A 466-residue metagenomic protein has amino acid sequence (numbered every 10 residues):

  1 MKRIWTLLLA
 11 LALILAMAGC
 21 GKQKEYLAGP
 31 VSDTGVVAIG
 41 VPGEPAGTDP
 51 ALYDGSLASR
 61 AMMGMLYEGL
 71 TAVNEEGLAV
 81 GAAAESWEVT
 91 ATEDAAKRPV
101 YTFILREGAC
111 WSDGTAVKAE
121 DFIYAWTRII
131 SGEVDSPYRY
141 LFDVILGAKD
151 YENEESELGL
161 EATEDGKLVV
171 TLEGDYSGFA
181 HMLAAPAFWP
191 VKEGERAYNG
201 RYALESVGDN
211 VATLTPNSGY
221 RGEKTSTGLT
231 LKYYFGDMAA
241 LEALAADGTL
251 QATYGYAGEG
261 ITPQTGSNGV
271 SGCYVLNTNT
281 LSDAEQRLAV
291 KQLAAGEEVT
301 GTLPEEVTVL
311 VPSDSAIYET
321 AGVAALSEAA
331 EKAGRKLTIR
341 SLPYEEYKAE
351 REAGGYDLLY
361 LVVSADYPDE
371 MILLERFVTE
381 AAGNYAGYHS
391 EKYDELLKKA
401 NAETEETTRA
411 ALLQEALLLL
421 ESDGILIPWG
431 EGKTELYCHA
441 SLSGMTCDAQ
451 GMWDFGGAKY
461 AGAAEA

Functional and structural regions predicted by a protein language model:
I39, G114, A245-A246, L250-Y254 (+1 more regions): Periplasmic binding protein-like
G40-E93: N-terminal lobe/hinge region of extracytoplasmic solute-binding protein
S86-L141: Aromatic- and charge-enriched surface segment that lines or borders ligand/interaction sites
R106-G108, T215-G219, F235-D237, P263-A289 (+5 more regions): A bilobed periplasmic-binding-protein/Venus flytrap-type ligand-binding module shared by bacterial periplasmic
K118-A125, K167-V169, T227-G228, G269-I317 (+1 more regions): Alpha-helical secondary-structure segments
E154-S156, D165-Y233: Gly/Pro-rich hinge or "lid" segments in bacterial periplasmic/extracellular proteins
N210, S218-E259: Ligand-site clamp/hinge motif
K291-T302, T320-A325, R351-A466: Detector for C-terminal structural segments
